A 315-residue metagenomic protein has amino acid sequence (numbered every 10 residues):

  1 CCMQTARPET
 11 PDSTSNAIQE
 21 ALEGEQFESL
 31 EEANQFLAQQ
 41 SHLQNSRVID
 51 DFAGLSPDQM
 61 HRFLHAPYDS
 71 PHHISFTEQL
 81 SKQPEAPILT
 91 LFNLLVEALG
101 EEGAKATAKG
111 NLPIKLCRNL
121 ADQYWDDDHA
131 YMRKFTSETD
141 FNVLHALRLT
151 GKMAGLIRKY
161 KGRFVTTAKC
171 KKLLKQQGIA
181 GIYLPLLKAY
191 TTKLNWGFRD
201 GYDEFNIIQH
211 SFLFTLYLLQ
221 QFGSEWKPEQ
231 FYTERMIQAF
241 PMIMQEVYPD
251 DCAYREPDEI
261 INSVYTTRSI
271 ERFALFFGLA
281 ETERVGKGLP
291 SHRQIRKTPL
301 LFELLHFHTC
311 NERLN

Functional and structural regions predicted by a protein language model:
Q4-A146: Short, amphipathic alpha-helical interface elements at domain boundaries that mediate macromolecular binding
S41-N45, E102-A121, G197, R268 (+2 more regions): Charged, alpha-helix-forming regions
R62-F92, G178-Q230, E312-N315: Leucine-rich, amphipathic alpha-helical/linker segments
A104-A108, L144, M153-T166: Short, solvent-exposed secondary-structure capping/transition elements
A106-F135, S224-E259: Short acidic, hydrophobic short linear motifs in intrinsically disordered regions
E138-M153, D258-F276: Short amphipathic alpha-helical interaction segments
L147, R158-R199, E281-N315: Accessory beta->alpha helical hairpin/"wing" motif in late/C-terminal subdomains of nucleic-acid enzymes
